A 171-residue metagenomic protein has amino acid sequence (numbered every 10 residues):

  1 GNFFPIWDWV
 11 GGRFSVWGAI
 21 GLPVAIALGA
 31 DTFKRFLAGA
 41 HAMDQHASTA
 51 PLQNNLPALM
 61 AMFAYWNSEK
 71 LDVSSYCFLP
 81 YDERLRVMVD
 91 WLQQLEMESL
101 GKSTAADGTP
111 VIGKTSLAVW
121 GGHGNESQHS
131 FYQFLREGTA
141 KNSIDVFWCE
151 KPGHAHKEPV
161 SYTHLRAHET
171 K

Functional and structural regions predicted by a protein language model:
G1-I144, E150-H156: Active-site phosphate/pyrophosphate-binding segments
K157-S161: Aromatic-anchored, charged helix-turn/loop surface patch used as a conserved interaction hotspot
T163-T170: Conserved small/polar residues in nucleotide/adenosyl-binding loops
